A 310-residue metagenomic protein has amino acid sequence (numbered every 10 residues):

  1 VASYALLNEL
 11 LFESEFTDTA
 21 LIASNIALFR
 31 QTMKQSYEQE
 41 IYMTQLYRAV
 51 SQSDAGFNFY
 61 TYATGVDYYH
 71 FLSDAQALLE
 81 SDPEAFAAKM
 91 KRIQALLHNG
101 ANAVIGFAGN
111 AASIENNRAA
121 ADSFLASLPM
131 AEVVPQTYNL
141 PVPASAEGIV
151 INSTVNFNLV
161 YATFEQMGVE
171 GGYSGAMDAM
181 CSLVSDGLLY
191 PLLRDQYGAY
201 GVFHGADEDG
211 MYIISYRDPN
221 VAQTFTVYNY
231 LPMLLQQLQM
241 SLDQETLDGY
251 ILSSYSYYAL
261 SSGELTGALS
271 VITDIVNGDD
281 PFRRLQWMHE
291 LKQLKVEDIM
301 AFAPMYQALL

Functional and structural regions predicted by a protein language model:
V1-S81, K91, G100-G109, N158-A179 (+3 more regions): M16 family metallopeptidases and their MPP-like homologs
P83-A88, I114-S123, Y228: Well-ordered, non-membrane alpha-helical segments in soluble/globular domains
V104-Y161: An aromatic/glycine/proline-enriched structural segment found at the starts of mature extracellular/organellar domains
Y306: Acidic/histidine-enriched ion/cofactor-binding microenvironments in catalytic or ligand-binding pockets
